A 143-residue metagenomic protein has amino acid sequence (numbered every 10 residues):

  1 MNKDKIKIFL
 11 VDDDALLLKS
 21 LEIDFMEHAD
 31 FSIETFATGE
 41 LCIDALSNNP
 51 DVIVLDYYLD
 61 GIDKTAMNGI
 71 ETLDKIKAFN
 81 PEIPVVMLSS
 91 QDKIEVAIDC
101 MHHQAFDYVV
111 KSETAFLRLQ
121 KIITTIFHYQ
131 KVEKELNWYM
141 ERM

Functional and structural regions predicted by a protein language model:
M1-F9, D14-E22, M143: Non-catalytic signal-transmission and effector/linker regions of two-component phosphorelay proteins
A15-A37: Two-component/phosphorelay signaling modules centered on CheY-like receiver
T35-V52, D56-G61: Acidic, metal-coordinating helix/loop segments flanking the phosphotransfer/catalytic sites of two-component signaling
S47-N48, K75-E82, H103: Conserved phosphotransfer cores of two-component systems
M67, E71, A78, Q91-V109: Alpha4 helix (beta4-alpha4-beta5 surface) of REC/receiver domains from two-component response regulators
R118-K131: Receiver (REC) domain switch/output surface
Y129-L136, M143: Heptad-repeat alpha-helical coiled-coil signal-transmission segments
